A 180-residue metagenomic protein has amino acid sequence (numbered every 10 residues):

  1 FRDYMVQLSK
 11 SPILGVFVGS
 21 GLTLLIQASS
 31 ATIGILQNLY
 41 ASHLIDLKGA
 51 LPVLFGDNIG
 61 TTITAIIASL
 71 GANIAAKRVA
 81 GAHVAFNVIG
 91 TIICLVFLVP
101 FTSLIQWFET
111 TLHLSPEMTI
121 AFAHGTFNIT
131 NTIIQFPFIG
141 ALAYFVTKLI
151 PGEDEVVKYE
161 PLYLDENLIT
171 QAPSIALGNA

Functional and structural regions predicted by a protein language model:
F1-G21, L39: Helix-loop-helix hairpins and the membrane-proximal interhelical loops of multi-pass alpha-helical transport proteins
F1-K10, S103-L114, Y144-E155: Membrane interface segments of multi-pass transport proteins and intramembrane proteases
I13-F17, L51, A80-G81, A121-F122: Hydrophobic alpha-helical transmembrane segments
G15-L24, A28-I33, D57-I66, T91-L95 (+4 more regions): Transmembrane alpha-helical segments of multi-pass membrane transport proteins and ion-pumping complexes
T23-G60, S69-A75, G81, L104-F108 (+1 more regions): Membrane-interfacial helix-loop connectors
L44-I45, I67-A76, C94-F127, N131-Y144: Transmembrane helix-loop junctions at the membrane interface of multipass transporters and ion channels
F55-G56, G81-A85, I89, T126 (+1 more regions): Hydrophobic residues within alpha-helical transmembrane segments of multi-pass solute transporters/permease subunits
I129, F136-A180: Non-transmembrane accessory domains of multi-pass membrane transporters/channels
